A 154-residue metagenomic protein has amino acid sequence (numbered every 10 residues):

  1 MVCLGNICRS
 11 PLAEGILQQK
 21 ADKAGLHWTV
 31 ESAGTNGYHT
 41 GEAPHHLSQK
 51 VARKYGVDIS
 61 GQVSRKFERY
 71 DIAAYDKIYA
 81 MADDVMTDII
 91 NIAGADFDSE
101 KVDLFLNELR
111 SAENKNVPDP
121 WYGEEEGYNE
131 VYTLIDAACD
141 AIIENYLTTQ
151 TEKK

Functional and structural regions predicted by a protein language model:
M1, A80-M81: Short beta-strand scaffold positions
M1-A74, E144-K154: Conserved active-site segments centered on acidic
S10, M81-A82: Replace "coordinates the UDP/GDP/TDP-sugar" with "coordinates nucleotide-activated sugar donors
K77, D83-K154: Phosphate-binding/catalytic loops
